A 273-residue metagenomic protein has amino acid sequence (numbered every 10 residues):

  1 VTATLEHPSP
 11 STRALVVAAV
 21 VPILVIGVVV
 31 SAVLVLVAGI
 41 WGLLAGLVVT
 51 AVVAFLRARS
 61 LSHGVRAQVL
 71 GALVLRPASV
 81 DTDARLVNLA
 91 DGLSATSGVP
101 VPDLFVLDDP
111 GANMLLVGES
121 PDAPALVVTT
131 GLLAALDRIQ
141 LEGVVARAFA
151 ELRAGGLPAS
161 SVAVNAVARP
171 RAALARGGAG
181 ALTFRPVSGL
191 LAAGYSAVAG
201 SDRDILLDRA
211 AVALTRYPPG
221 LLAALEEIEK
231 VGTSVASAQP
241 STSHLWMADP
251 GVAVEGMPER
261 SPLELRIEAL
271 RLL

Functional and structural regions predicted by a protein language model:
V1-L115, R171-A179, G189, A193-S196 (+1 more regions): Hydrophobic or amphipathic, alpha-helical segments that drive membrane association/targeting
A72, A125-T130: Short, aliphatic-rich beta-strand segments
D83, V87, D204-I205, E264: Amphipathic alpha-helical transducer elements in NTP-driven molecular machines
D91-S94, A146, G200-Y217: An active-site-proximal "capping" alpha-helix that borders the catalytic cofactor pocket
T96-A123, A168-F184, S188-V198, A211-L273: Active-site-proximal gating segments in proteases and membrane effectors
V128, G143-G155, L207-D208: Active-site recognition of the HExxH zinc-binding catalytic motif
T129-G143: Short pre-active-site segment immediately N-terminal to the catalytic Zn-binding motif
F149-N165, P219: Catalytic Zn2+-binding segment of zinc metalloproteases
